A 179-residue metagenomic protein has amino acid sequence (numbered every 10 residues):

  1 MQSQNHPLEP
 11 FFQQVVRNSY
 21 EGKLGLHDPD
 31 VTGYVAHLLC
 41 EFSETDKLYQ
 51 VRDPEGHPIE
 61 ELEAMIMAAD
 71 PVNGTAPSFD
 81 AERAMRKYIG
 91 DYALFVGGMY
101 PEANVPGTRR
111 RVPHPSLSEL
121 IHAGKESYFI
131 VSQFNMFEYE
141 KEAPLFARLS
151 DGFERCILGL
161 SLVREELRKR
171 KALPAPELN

Functional and structural regions predicted by a protein language model:
M1-L178: Polar/charged low-complexity regulatory segments
